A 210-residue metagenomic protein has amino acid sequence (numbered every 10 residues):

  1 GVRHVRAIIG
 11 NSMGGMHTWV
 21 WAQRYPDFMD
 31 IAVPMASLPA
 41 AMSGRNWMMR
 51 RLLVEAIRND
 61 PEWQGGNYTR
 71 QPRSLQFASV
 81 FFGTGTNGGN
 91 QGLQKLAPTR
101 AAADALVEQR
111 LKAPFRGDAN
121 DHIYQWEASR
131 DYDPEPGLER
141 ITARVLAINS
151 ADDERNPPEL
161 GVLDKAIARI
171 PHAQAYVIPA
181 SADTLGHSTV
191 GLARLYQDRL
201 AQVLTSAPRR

Functional and structural regions predicted by a protein language model:
H4-N46: Conserved hydrolase catalytic core segment
A22, D164-I167: A conserved amphipathic alpha-helix that caps or lines the catalytic cleft of carbohydrate- and lipid-modifying enzymes
F28-K112: Alpha/beta-hydrolase-fold enzymes
D121-G137: Active-site nucleophile elbow and catalytic-triad environment of alpha/beta-hydrolase enzymes
L138-T142, I167-P171: Short, conserved loop/helix-junction motifs that constitute active-site signature segments in enzyme catalytic cores
I141, A147-N149: Short beta-strand/loop motif that positions the catalytic acidic residue of the alpha/beta-hydrolase fold
E154-V162: Conserved alpha/beta-hydrolase "acid-adjacent" motif
I170-R210: Catalytic active-site module of serine/aspartate enzymes centered on a nucleophile-bearing elbow/loop
